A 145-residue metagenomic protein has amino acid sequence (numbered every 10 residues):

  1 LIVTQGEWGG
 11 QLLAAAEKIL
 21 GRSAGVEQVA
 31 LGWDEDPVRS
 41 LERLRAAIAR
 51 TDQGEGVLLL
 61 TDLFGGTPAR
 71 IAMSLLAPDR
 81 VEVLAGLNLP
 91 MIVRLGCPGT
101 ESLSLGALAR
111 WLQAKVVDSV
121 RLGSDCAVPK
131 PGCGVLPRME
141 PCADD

Functional and structural regions predicted by a protein language model:
L1-D145: N-terminal loops that bind phosphate or other acidic moieties and the adjacent beta-alpha structural core
